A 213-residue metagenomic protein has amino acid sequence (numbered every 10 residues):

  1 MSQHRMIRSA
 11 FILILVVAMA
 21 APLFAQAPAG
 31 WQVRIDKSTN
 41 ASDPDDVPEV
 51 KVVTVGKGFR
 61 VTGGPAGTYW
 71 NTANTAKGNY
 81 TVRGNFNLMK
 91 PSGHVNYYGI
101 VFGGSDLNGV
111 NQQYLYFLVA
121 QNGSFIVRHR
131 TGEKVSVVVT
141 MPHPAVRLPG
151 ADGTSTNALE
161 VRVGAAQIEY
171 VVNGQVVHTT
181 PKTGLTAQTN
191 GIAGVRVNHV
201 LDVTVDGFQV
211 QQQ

Functional and structural regions predicted by a protein language model:
A10-P22: Bacterial N-terminal signal peptides
Q26-V47: Extracellular carbohydrate-recognition regions
P48-T68: Short carbohydrate-recognition loop motifs
G63-E133: Secretory/extracellular carbohydrate-interaction modules and structurally similar beta-sandwich "look-alikes"
T68-N74, H143-A151, G194-V195: Beta-strand-rich interaction surfaces with strong enrichment in secreted/lumenal proteins
E133-A158: Short, aromatic/His-centered strand-loop micro-motif at the edge of beta-sheets
A151-P181: Carbohydrate-binding surfaces in secreted/extracellular proteins
T180-G207: Flexible glycan-contacting loops in extracellular carbohydrate-active proteins
